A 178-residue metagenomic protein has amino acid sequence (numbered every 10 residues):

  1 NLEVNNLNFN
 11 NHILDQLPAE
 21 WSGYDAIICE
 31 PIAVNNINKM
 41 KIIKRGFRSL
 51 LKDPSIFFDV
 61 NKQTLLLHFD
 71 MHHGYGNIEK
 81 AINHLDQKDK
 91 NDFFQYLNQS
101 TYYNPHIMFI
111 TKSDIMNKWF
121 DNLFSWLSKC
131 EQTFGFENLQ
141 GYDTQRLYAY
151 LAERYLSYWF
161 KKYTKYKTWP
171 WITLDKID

Functional and structural regions predicted by a protein language model:
N1-D178: ER/Golgi luminal nucleotide-sugar-dependent glycosyltransferases, focusing on the catalytic module
